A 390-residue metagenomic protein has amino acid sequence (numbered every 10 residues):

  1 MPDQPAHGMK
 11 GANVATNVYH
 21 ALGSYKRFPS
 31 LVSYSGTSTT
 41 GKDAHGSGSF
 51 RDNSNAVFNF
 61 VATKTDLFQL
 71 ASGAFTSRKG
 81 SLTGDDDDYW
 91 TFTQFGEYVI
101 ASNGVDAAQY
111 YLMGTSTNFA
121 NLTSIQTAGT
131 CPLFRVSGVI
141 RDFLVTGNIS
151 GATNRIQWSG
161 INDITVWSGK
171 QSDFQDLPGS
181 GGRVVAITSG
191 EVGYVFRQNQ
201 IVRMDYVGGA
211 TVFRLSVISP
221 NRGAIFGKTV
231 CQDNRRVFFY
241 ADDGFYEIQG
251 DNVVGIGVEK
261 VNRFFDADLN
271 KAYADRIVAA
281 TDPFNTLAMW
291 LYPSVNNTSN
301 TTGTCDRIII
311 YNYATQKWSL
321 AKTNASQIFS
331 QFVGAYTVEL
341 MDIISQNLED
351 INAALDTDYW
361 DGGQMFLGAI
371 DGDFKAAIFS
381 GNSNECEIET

Functional and structural regions predicted by a protein language model:
M1-I100, P220-R236, Y240-T390: Beta-sheet repeat architectures centered on beta-propellers
V32-T39, F75-L82, N118-Q126, K170-L177 (+1 more regions): A short beta-strand motif characteristic of beta-propeller blades
D43, D86-D88, P132-L133, I140 (+3 more regions): Beta-rich catalytic cores
D66, G193-S219: Surface-exposed extracellular loop regions of Gram-negative outer-membrane beta-barrel proteins
F68, Q109, V145, Y194 (+4 more regions): Conserved hydrophobic/aromatic positions in well-ordered beta-strands
G73-S77, T115-N121, I164-K170, G209-L215 (+2 more regions): Beta-strand initiation motifs
M113-G138: Asp-box/WD-like beta-propeller blade repeats and closely related beta-sheet repeat scaffolds
F134-I164: Carboxylate/His-rich catalytic cores and anion/metal-binding grooves
